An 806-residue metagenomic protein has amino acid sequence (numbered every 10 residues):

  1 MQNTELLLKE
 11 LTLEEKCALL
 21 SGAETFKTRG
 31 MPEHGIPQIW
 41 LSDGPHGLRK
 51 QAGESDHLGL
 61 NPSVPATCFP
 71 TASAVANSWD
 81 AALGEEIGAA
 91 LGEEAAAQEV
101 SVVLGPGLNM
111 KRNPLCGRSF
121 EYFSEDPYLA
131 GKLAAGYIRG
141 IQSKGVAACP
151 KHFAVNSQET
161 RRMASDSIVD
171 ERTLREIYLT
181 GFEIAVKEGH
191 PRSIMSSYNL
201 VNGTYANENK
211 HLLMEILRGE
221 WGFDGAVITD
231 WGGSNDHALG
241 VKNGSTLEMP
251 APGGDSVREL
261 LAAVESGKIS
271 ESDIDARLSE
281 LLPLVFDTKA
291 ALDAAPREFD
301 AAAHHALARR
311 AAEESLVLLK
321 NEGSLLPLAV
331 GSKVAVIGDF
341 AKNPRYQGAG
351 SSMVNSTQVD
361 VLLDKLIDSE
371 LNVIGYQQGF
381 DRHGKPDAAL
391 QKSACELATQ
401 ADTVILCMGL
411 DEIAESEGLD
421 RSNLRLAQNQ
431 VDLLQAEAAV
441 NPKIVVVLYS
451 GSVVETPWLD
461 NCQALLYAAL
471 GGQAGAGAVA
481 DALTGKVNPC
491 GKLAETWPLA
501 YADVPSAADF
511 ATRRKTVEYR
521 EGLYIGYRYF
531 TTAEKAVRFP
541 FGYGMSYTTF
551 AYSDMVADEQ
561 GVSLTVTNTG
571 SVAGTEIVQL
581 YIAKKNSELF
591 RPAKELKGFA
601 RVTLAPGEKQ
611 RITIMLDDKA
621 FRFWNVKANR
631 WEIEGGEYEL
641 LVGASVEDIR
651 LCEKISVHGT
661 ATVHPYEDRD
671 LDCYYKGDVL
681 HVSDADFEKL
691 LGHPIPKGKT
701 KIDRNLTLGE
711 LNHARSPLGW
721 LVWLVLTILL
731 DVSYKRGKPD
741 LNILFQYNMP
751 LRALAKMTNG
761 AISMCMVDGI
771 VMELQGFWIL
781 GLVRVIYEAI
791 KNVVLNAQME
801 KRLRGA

Functional and structural regions predicted by a protein language model:
M1-K619, F623, E637-L641, V646 (+7 more regions): Glycoside hydrolase catalytic-domain context in secreted enzymes
G47, D368, A507, V572 (+7 more regions): A generic signature of intrinsically disordered, low-complexity regions enriched in glycine/proline and charged/polar
D618-P665: Terminal connector regions
V646, E653-W723: Charged, amphipathic alpha-helical linkers/stalks
K689-A806: Long, low-hydrophobicity ectodomains and other hydrophilic envelope-associated domains
